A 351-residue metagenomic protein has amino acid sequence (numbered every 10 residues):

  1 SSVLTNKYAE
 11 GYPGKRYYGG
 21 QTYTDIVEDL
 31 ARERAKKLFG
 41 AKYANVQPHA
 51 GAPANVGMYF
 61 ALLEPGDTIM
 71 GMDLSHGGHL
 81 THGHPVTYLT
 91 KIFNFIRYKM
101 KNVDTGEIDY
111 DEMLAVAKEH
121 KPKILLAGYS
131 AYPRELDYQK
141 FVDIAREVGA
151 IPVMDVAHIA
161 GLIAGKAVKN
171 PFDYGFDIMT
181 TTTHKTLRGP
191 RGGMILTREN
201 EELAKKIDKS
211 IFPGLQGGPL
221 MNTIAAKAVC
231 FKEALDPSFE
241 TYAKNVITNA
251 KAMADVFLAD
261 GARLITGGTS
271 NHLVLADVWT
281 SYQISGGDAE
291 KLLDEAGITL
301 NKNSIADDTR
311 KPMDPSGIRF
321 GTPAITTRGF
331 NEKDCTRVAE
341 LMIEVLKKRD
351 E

Functional and structural regions predicted by a protein language model:
S1-G40: Glycine-rich phosphate-binding segment of PLP-dependent enzymes
S1-K7, A250, A339-L341: Hydrophobic/aromatic-rich, well-ordered segments within soluble, folded domains that form packed cores
Y17-Q21, Y242, I325: Glycine-rich tight-turn/loop motif centered on a GG-T
Y23-V27, A50, P219-L220, I265-G267 (+3 more regions): Secondary-structure capping and boundary motifs in well-ordered enzyme cores
I26, L30-G261, V278: Conserved PLP-enzyme active-site core in the AAT-like
A243-I247, A254, L275, E290 (+2 more regions): Generic hydrophobic alpha-helical scaffold/packing signal
T248-N249, P312-E351: PLP-dependent enzyme catalytic core of the Aspartate aminotransferase-like
R263-G329: Conserved PLP-binding catalytic core of the aspartate aminotransferase-like
